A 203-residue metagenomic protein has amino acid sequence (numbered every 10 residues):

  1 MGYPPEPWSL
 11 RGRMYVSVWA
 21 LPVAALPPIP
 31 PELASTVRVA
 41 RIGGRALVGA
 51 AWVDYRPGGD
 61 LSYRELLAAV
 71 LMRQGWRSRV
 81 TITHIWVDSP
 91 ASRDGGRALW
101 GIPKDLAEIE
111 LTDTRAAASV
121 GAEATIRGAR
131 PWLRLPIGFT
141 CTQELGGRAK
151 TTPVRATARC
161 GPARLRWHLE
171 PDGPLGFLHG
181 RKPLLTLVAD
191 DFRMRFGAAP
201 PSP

Functional and structural regions predicted by a protein language model:
M1-E65, G75-V80, S92, G180-L184 (+2 more regions): N-terminal domain-onset segments
Y15-L21, A68-V70, L165-L169: Short beta-strand element of the conserved SAM-dependent methyltransferase core
A51-A122: Aromatic- and glycine-enriched beta-alpha-beta binding-site module
G96-P203: Interaction-surface and assembly-scaffold signal
